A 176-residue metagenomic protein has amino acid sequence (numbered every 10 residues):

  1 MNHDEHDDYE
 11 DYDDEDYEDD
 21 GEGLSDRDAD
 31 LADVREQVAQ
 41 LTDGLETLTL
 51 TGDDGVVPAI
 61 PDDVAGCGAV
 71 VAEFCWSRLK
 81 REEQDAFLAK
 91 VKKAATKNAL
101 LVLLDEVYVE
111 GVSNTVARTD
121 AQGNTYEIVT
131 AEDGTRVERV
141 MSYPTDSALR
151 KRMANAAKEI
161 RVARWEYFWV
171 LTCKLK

Functional and structural regions predicted by a protein language model:
H6-G21: Long, acidic low-complexity intrinsically disordered regions
D26-E46: Conserved alpha-helix/loop element of class I SAM-dependent methyltransferases that forms part of the SAM/SAH-binding
L45, C67-G68: Conserved acidic residues
V57-A65: Short conserved loop adjoining the S-adenosyl-L-methionine
V71: A conserved beta-strand element that flanks and buttresses the S-adenosyl-L-methionine
C75: Hydrophobic adenine-recognition pocket in adenosine-nucleotide-binding enzymes
D85-N98: A short glycine-rich, Lys/Arg-flanked "PGG" loop and its adjoining helix->strand segment in the class I
L104-E159, R164-Y167: C-terminal alpha-helical "lid/dimerization" subdomain adjacent to the S-adenosyl-L-methionine
